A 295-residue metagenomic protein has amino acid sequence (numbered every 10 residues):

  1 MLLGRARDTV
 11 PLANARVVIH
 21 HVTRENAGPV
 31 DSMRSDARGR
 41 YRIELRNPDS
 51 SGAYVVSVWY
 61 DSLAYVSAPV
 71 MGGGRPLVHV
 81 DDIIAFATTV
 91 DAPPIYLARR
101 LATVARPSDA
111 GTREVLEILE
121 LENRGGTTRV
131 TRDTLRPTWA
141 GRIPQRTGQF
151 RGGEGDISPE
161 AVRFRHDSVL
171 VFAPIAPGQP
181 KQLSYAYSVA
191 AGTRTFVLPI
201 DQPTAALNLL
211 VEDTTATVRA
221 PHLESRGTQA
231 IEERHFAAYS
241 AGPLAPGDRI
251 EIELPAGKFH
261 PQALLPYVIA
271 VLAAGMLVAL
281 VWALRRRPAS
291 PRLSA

Functional and structural regions predicted by a protein language model:
L2-S294: Lumenal/extracellular ectodomains and adaptor appendage modules of the eukaryotic vesicle/secretory system
